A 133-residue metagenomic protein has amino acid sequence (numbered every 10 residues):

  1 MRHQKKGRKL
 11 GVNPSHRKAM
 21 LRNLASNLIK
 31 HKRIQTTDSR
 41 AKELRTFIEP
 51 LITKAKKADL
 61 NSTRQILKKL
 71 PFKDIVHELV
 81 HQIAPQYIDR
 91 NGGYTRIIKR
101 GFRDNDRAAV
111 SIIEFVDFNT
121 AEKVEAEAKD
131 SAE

Functional and structural regions predicted by a protein language model:
M1-A19, N23-E133: Structured, basic alpha/beta domains of bacterial-type, RNA-associated proteins
